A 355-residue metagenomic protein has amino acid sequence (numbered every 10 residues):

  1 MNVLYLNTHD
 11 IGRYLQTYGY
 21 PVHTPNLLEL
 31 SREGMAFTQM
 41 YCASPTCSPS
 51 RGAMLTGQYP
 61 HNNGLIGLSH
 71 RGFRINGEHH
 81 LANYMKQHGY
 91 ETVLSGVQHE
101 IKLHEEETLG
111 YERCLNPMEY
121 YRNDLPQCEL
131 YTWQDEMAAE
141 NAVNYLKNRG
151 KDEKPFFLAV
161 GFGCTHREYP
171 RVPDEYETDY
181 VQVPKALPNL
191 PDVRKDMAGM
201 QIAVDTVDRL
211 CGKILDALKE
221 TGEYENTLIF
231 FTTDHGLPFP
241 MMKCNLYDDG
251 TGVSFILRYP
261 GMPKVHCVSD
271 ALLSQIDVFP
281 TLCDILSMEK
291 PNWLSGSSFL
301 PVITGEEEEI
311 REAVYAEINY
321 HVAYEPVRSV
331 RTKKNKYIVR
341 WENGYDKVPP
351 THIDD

Functional and structural regions predicted by a protein language model:
M1-D355: Formylglycine-dependent sulfatase
